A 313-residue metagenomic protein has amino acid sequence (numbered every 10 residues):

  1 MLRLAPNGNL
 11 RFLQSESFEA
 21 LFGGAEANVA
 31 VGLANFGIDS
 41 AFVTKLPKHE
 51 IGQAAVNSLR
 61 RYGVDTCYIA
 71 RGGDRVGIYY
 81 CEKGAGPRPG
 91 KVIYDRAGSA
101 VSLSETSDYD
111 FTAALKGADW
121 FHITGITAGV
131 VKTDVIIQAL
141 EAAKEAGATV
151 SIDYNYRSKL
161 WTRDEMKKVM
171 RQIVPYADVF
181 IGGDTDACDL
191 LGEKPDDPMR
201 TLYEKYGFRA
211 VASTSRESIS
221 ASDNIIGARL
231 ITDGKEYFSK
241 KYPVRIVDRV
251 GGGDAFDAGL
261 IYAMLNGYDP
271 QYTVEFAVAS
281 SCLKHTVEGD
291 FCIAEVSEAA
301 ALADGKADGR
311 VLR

Functional and structural regions predicted by a protein language model:
M1-D65, A85-P87, S104-T106, F238-K240 (+2 more regions): Glycine-rich phosphate/adenosyl-contacting loop at the front of the ribokinase-like
M1-L2, K48, Y156, D186 (+1 more regions): Short, glycine/acidic-enriched loop or turn micro-motifs at the edges of active sites
L33, G183, G253: Short, conserved phosphate/pyrophosphate- and ester-handling motifs at nucleotide-, phospho-/glycolipid
S58-R60, T66, G84-E236, P243 (+2 more regions): Ribokinase/PfkB-type carbohydrate-kinase core domain
Y68-V76: A short, structured active-site edge motif that brings together acidic residues
G77-Y79, K83: Short alpha-helix plus adjacent loop in nuclease-associated cores
K240-K306, R313: Conserved post-catalytic alpha-helical subdomain immediately downstream of the catalytic base and nucleotide-binding
